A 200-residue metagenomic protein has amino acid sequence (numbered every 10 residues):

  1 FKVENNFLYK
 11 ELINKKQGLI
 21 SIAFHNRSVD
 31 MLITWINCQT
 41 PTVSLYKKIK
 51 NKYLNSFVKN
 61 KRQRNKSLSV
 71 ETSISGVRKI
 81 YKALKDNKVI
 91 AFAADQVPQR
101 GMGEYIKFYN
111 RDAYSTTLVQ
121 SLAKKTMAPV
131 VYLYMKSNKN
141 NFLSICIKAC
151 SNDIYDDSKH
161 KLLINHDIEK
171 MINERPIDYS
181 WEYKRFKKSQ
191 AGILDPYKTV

Functional and structural regions predicted by a protein language model:
F1-L19, R27: A short, well-structured juxtamembrane/interface segment
K10-K16, C38-Q39, V43, S75-V200: Non-catalytic C-terminal accessory region of glycerolipid acyltransferases and related lyso-lipid remodeling enzymes
Q17-I74, R100-K107, R111: Catalytic core of membrane glycerolipid acyltransferases/transacylases, capturing the structured, soluble-facing
